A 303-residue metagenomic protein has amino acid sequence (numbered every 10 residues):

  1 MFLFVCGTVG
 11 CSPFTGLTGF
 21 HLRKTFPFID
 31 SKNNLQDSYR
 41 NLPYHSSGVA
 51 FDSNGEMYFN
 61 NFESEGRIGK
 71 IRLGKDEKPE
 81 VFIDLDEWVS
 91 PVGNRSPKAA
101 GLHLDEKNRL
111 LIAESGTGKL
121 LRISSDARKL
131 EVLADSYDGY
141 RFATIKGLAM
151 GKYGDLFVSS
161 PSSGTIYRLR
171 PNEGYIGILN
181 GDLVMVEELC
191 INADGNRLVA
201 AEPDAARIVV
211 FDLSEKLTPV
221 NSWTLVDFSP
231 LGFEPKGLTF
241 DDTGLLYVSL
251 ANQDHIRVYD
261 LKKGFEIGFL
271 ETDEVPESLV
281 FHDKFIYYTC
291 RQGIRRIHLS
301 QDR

Functional and structural regions predicted by a protein language model:
G16-Y44, I83-D86, S222-W223: A short helix->beta-strand "capping" segment at the edge of beta-propeller domains
F26-F28, P79-E87, E131-D135, G177-G181 (+2 more regions): Beta-propeller fold detector
S38-E56, W88-L110, D138-F157, N180-R197 (+3 more regions): Beta-rich, blade/repeat-based domains predominating in secreted/periplasmic proteins but also intracellular
F59-D84: Beta-propeller domains
F62-E63, S115-G116, P161-S162, P203 (+4 more regions): Short loop/turn segments immediately following the C-termini of beta-strands
E65-G69, G118-L121, G164-I166, A206-I208 (+2 more regions): Structural signal for beta-propeller blades
R72-E77, S124-R128, R170-G174, L213-L217 (+2 more regions): Short loop/turn segments that connect beta-strands within beta-propeller blades
T117-Y153: Asp-box/WD-like beta-propeller blade repeats and closely related beta-sheet repeat scaffolds
